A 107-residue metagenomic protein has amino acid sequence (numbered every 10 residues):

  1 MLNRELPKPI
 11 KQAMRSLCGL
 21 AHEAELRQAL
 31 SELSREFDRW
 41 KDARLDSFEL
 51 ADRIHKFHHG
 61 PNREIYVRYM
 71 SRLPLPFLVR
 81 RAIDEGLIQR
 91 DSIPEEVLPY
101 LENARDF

Functional and structural regions predicted by a protein language model:
M1-F107: Acidic, Ser/Pro/Thr-rich low-complexity regulatory regions and the short amphipathic helical interaction modules they
